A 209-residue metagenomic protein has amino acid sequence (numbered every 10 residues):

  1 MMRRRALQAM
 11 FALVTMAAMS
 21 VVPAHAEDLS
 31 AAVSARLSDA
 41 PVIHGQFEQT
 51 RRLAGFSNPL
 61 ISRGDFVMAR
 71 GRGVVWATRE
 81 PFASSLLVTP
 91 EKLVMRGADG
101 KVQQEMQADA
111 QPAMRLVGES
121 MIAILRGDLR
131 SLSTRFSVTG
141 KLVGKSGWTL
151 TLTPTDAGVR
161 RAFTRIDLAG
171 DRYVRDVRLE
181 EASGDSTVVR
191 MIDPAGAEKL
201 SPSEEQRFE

Functional and structural regions predicted by a protein language model:
R3-F11, M16: N-terminal export leaders
V22-E48, R52-S57, Q206-E209: N-terminal leader/targeting segments and the immediate start of mature chains
E48-R52, A77-R79, R96-A98, T153-T155 (+1 more regions): A generic structural motif
N58-D65: Amphipathic hydrophobic-ligand
D65-V117, D185-V188, D193-A195: An acidic-aromatic
D99-W148: Flexible, surface-exposed loop/linker segments and immediately adjacent secondary-structure boundaries
L129-E209: Gly/Pro-enriched, hydrophobic low-complexity segments that function as extracytoplasmic propeptides/linkers
